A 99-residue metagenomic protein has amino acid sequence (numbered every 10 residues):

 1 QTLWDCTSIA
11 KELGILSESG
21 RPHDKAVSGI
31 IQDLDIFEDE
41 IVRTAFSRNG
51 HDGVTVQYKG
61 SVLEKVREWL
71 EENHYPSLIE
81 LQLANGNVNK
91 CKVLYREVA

Functional and structural regions predicted by a protein language model:
Q1-L16, G20-R21, K25-A99: Positively charged, aromatic-accented nucleic-acid-binding surfaces
